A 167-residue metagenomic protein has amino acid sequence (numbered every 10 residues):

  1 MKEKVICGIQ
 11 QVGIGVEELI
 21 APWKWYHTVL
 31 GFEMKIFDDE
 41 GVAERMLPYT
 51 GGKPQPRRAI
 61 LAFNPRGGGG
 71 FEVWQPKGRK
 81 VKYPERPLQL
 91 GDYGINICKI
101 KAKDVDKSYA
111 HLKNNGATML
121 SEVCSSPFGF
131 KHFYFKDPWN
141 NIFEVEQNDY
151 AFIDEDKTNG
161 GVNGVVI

Functional and structural regions predicted by a protein language model:
M1-V5, Q11-I14, F37-D38, G69-E72 (+2 more regions): Vicinal oxygen chelate
E3, Y49-G51, P87-L90, D156: Short consensus segments that form the blades of beta-propeller domains, in both extracellular/periplasmic
G15-G68, N114, C124-S126, I167: Core segments of cupin and vicinal oxygen chelate
P22, E40, K77, P87-L90 (+1 more regions): Catalytic cores of nucleotide-enabled group-transfer and carboxylate-activating enzymes in metabolic and assembly-line
V42-L47, K80-E85, Y150-D154: A short, acidic/glycine-rich surface segment
L61, V73-R79: Short beta-strand-to-loop junctions in surface cap/lid or active-site-entrance loops
G67, R79-K80: Active-site/binding-pocket entry motifs
N96: The substrate-binding groove and active-site-proximal loops of carbohydrate-active enzymes, especially glycoside
